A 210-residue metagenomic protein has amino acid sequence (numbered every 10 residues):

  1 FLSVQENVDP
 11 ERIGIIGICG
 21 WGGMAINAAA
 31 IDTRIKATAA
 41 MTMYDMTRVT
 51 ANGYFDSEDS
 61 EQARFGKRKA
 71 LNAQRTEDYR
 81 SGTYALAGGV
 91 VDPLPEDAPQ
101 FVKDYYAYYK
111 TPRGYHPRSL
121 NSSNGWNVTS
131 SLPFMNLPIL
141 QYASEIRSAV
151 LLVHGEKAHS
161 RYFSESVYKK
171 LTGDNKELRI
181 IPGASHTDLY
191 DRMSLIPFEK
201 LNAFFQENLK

Functional and structural regions predicted by a protein language model:
F1-G14, N72-Q74, D78-G82: Gly/Ser-rich "nucleophile elbow"/oxyanion-hole loop immediately N-terminal to the catalytic nucleophile in hydrolases
L2-S3, G22-T33, V167: Short glycine-enriched nucleophile-adjacent loop and the immediately C-terminal alpha-helix near the catalytic center
G14-G17, A39-M41: Short beta-strand immediately N-terminal to the catalytic nucleophile in serine-hydrolase-like folds
I26-Y108: Alpha/beta-hydrolase-fold enzymes
Y54, G125-Y142, S148: Active-site nucleophile elbow and catalytic-triad environment of alpha/beta-hydrolase enzymes
I146, L152-H154: Short beta-strand/loop motif that positions the catalytic acidic residue of the alpha/beta-hydrolase fold
E156-E177: Conserved loop-alpha-helix segment in the C-terminal half of the alpha/beta-hydrolase fold that carries the catalytic
A184-L195: Catalytic histidine-centered segment of alpha/beta-hydrolase-like enzymes
